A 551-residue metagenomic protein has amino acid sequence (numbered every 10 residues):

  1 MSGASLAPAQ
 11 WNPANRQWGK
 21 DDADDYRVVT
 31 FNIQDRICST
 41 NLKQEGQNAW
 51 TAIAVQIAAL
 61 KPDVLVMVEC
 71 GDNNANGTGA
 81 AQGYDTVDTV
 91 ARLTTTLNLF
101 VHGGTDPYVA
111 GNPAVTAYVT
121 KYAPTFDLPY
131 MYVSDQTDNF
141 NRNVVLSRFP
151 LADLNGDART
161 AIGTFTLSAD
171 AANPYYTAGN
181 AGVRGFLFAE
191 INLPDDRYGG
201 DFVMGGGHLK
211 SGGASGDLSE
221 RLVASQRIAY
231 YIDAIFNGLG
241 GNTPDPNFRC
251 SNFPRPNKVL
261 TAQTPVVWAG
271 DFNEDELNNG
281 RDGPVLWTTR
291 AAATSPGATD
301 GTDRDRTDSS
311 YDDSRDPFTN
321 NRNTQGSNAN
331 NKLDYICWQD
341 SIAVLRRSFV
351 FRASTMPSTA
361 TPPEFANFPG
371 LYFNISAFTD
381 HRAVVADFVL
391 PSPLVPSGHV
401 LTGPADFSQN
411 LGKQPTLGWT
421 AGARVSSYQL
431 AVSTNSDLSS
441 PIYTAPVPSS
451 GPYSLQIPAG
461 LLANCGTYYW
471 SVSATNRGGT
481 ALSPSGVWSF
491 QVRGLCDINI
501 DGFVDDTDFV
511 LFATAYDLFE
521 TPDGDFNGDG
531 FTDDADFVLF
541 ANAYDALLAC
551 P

Functional and structural regions predicted by a protein language model:
L6-R142, T177, F202, D217-A229 (+4 more regions): N-terminal, active-site-proximal structural segment of metallo-dependent hydrolase catalytic domains
P8-Q10, G156, Y175, A181 (+2 more regions): Metal-dependent phosphoester-hydrolase catalytic domains
P107, G111-P124, P317, D497-D505 (+1 more regions): Acidic, glycine-anchored loop motifs typical of Ca2+
A114-R197, G206: A well-ordered secondary-structure block
P393-G422, S489-V492: Pro/Thr/Ser/Gly-rich low-complexity, intrinsically disordered linker/stalk tracts
V395, S436, N476, L482 (+1 more regions): Cellulosome-associated attachment modules in secreted, modular CAZymes
Q429-N464: Recognizes extended acidic, P/S/T-rich segments that occur within or adjacent to Ig-like beta-sandwich modules
